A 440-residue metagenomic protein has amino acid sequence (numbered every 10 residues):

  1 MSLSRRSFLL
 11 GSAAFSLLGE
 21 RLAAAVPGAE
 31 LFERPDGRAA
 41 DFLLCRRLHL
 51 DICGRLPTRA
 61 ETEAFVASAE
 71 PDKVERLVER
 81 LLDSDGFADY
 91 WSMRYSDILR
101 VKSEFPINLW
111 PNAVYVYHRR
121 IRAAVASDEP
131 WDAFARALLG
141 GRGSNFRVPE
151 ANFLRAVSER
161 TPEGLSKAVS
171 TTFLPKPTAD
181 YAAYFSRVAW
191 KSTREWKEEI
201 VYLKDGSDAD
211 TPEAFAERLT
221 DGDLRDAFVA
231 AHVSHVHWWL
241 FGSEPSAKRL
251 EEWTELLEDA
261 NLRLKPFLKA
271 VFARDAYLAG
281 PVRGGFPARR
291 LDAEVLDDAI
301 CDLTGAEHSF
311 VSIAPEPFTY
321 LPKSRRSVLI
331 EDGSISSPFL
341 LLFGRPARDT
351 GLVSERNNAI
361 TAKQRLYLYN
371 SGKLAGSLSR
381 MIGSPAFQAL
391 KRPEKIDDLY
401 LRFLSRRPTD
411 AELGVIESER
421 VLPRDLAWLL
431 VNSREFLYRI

Functional and structural regions predicted by a protein language model:
M1-S7: Twin-arginine (Tat) signal peptide motif
S7-A25: N-terminal export signals
V26-F215, A230-F241, P245, R249-T254 (+5 more regions): Short, structured secondary-structure elements that scaffold catalytic or ligand/cofactor-binding regions
D36, D223-L224: Helix-boundary and loop/linker segments of multi-pass membrane transporters
R218-D221: N-terminal low-complexity segments that are often proline-rich with Ser/Thr-Pro
R380-D397: Generic long, charged, amphipathic alpha-helical segments
S405: Conserved micro-motifs of the catalytic ATP-binding
